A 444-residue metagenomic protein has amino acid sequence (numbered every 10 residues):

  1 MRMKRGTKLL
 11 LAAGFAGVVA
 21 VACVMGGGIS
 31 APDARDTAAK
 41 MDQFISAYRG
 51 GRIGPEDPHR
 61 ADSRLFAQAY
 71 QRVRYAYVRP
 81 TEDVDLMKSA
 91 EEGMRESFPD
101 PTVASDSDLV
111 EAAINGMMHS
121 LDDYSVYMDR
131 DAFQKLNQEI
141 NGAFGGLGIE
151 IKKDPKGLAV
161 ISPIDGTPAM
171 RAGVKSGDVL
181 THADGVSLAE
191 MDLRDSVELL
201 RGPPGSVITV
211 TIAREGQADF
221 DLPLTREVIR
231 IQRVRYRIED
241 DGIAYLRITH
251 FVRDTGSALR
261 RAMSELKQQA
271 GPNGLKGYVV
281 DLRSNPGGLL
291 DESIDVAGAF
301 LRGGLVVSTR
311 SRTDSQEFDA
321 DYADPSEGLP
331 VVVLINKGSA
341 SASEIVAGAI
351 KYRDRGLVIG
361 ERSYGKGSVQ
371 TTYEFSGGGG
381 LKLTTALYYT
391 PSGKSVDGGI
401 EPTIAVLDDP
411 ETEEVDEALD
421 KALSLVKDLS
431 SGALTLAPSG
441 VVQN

Functional and structural regions predicted by a protein language model:
R2-F15: N-terminal Sec-pathway targeting helices
F15-I29: Hydrophobic alpha-helical membrane-insertion segments, chiefly the h-region of N-terminal signal peptides
G28-Y48: Ser/Thr/Pro/Gly-rich low-complexity linker/stalk segments immediately outside membranes or between
D42-G54, L65-Y77, S89-P99, D241-A244: Acidic/histidine-rich, surface-exposed loop or edge segments in extracytoplasmic proteins
H59-Q68, Y77-A159, V207-T209, R214-P223 (+2 more regions): Extended, small/polar residue-biased N-terminal targeting/export presequences and adjacent propeptide/linker tracts
A61-Q68, R72, D85, S89 (+15 more regions): Extracytoplasmic/secreted proteins, especially bacterial periplasmic and envelope-associated proteins
V78, E82, T102, A159-S162 (+2 more regions): Cleft-lining beta-strand/loop regions that shape enzyme active-site pockets
K394-N444: Conserved functional hotspot residues or short segments at active or partner-binding sites across diverse domains
